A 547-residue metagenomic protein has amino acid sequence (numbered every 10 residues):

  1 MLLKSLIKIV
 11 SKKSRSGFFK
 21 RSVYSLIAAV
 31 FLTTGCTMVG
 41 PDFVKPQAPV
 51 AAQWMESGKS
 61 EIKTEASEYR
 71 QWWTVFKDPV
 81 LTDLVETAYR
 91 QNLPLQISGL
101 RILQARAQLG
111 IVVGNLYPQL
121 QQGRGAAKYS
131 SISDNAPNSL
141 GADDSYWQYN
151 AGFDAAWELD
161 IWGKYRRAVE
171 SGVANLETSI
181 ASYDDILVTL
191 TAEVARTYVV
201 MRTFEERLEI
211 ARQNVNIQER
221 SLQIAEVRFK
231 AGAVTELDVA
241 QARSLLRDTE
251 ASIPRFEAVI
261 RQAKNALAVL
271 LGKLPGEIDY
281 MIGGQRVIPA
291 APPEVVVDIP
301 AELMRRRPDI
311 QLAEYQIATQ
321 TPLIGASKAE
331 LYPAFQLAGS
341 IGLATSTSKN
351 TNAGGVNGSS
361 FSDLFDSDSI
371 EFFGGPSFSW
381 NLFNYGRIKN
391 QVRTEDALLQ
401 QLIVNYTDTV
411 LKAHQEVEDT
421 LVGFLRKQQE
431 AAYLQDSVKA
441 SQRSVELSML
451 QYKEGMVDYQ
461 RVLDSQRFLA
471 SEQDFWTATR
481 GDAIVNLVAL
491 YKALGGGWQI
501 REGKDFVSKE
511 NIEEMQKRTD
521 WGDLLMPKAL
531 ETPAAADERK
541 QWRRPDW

Functional and structural regions predicted by a protein language model:
L2-I7, F19-S25, F31, G35-R90 (+5 more regions): Terminal intrinsically disordered/low-complexity segments used for targeting and assembly
D42, P46, R70-Q71, K77-T87 (+8 more regions): Small/polar-residue-enriched beta-strand and adjacent coil segments characteristic of outer-membrane beta-barrel
T64-Q71, S139-G141, E206-A211, D363-F365 (+1 more regions): A ubiquitous short alpha-helical element
S98-V112, I186, L190-Q213, I217-V227 (+6 more regions): Amphipathic alpha-helical coiled-coil segments
G110-I111, S131-D134, A251-P254, G276-E277 (+1 more regions): Secretory-pathway/luminal and periplasmic proteins that interact with or process carbohydrate-rich
K230-G325, A329-Y332: Acidic, glycine-rich loop-and-beta core segments that form the ion-binding/anion-interacting portion of active sites
